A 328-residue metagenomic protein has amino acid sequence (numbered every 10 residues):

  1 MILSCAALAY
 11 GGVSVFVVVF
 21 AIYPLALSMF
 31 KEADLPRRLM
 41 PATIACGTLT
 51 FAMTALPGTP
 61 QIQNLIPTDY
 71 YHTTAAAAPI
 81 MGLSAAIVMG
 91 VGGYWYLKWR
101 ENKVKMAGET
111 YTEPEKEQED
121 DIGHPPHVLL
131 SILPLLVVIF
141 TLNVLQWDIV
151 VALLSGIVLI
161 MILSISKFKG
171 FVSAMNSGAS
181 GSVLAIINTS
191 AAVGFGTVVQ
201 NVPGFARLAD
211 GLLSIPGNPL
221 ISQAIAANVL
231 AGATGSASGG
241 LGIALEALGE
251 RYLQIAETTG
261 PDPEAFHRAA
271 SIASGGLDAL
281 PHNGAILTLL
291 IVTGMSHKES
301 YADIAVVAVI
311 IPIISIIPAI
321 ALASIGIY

Functional and structural regions predicted by a protein language model:
M1-L8, L35-A52, A78-L83, I87 (+2 more regions): Alpha-helical transmembrane segments of multi-pass membrane proteins
M1-S28, S190, I215-T258: Hydrophobic alpha-helical transmembrane segments of multi-pass integral membrane proteins, predominantly secondary
A6-A7, V144, I149-V151, V158-A206 (+2 more regions): Core transmembrane alpha-helical segments of multi-pass membrane transporters/permeases
A9-A21, A52-P60, W147-D148, L184 (+3 more regions): Short helix-coil transition sites and intra-membrane helix breaks within transmembrane domains of multi-pass
F16-M29, G58-Y70, G239-Q254, N283-M295 (+1 more regions): Re-entrant/interfacial helical elements at transmembrane boundaries that shape and gate the permeation pathway
K31-R38, P67-A76, S164-K167, T258-D262 (+2 more regions): Juxtamembrane helix-boundary/capping and inter-helix hinge elements in multi-pass membrane proteins
Y70, I80-A174, T288, E299 (+1 more regions): Long, contiguous bundles of hydrophobic transmembrane helices that form the permeation core of multi-pass
A319-Y328: Juxtamembrane boundary at the C-terminal end of a transmembrane helix
